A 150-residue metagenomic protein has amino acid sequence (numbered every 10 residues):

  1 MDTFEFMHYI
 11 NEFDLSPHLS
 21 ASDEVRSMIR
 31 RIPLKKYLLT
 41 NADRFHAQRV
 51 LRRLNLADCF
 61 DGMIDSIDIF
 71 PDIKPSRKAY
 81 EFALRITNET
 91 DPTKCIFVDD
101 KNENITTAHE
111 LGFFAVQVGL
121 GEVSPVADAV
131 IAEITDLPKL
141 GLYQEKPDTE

Functional and structural regions predicted by a protein language model:
M1-E12: A metal-dependent, Asp-based hydrolase signature
E5, S20-E24, N55, C59: Alpha-helix N-cap and coil->helix boundary residues
F6, V25, K35, G119-E122 (+1 more regions): A signal for specific C-terminal beta-sheet/loop modules enriched in small/flexible residues with GP/PG/PP motifs
N11-L38, R44-Q48, R77: Short, acidic loop-to-helix structural element flanking the phosphoryl-transfer center in phosphate-processing enzymes
R30, D43-R44, Q48-E150: Asp-based, Mg2+/Mn2+-dependent phosphohydrolase catalytic module
